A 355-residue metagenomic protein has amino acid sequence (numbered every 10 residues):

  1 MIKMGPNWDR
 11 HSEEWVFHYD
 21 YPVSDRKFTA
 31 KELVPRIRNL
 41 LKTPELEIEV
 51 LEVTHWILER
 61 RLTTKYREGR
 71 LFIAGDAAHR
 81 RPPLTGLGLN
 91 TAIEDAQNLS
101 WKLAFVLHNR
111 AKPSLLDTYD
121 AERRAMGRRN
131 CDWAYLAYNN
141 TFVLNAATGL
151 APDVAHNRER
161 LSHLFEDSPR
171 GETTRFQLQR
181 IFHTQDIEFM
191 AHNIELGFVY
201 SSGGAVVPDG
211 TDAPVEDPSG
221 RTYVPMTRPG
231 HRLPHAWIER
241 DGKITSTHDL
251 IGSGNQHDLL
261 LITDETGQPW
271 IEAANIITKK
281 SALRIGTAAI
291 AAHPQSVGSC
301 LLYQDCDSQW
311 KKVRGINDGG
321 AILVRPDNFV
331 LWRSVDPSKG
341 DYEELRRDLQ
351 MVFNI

Functional and structural regions predicted by a protein language model:
M1-V53, F105, E166: Conserved FAD/dinucleotide-binding core of flavoprotein oxidoreductases
F17-Y21, R80-T85, L260: Glycine- and acidic
Y21-V23, A77, D264-E265, D327: Residue-level signal for short, function-critical loop segments
V23-R26, L84, V106-P113: Short, polar/flexible loop-turn hinges at active-site or ligand-entry regions and domain interfaces
R26-T91, M126, N130-W133: FAD/FMN-dependent oxidoreductases across multiple families
N39, F105-I355: Helical substrate-recognition/capping region of FAD-dependent monooxygenase/halogenase enzymes
L89-K102: Functional cores that coordinate and move charged inorganic groups
